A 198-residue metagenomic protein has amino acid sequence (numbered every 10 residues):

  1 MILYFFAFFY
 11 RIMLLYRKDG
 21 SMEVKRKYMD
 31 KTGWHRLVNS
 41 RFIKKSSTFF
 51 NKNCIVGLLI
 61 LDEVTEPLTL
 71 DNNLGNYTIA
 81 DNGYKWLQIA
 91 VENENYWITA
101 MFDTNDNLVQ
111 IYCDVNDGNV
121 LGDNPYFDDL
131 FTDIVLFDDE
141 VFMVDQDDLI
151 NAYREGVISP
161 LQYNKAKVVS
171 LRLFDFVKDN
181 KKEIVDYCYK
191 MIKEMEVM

Functional and structural regions predicted by a protein language model:
M1, A7, R11, K181-C188: Intrinsic structural disorder
L3-Y10, L14-Y84: Charge-rich, low-complexity N-terminal segments
M22, G122-Y126, M198: Generic structural signal for short, solvent-exposed loop/turn connectors between secondary structure elements
K52-P125: Aromatic-patch recognition
V64, Q88-A90, D138-V141, D145-D148 (+4 more regions): Amphipathic, alpha-helical segments enriched in basic
N105-V157: Conserved, surface-exposed functional patches that form binding/active-site neighborhoods
G156, P160-I184: Mixed-charge, glycine-accented linear interaction segment located at domain edges/termini
I184-M198: Short, highly charged C-terminal tails/helix-capping segments
